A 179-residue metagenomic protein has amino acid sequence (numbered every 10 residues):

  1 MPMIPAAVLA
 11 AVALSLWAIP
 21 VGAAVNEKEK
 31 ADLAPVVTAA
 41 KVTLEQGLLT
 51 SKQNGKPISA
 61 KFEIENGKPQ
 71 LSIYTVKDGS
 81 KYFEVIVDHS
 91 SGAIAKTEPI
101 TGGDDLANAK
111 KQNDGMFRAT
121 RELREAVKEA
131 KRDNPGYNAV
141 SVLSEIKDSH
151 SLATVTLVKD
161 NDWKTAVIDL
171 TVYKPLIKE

Functional and structural regions predicted by a protein language model:
P2-V8, A13-E179: Long, terminal "pre-/pro-" and other extracytoplasmic accessory regions that lie outside the mature folded/catalytic
